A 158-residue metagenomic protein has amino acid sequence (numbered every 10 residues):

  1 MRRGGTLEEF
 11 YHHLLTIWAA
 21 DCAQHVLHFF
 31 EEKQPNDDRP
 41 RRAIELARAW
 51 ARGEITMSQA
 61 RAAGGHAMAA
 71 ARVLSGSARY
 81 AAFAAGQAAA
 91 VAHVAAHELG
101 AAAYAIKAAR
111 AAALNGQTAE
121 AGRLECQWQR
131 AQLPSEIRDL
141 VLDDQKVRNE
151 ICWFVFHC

Functional and structural regions predicted by a protein language model:
M1-S135, F156: Structured binding/interaction patches within domain cores
W128-C158: Acidic, carboxylate-rich catalytic segments that either coordinate divalent cations
